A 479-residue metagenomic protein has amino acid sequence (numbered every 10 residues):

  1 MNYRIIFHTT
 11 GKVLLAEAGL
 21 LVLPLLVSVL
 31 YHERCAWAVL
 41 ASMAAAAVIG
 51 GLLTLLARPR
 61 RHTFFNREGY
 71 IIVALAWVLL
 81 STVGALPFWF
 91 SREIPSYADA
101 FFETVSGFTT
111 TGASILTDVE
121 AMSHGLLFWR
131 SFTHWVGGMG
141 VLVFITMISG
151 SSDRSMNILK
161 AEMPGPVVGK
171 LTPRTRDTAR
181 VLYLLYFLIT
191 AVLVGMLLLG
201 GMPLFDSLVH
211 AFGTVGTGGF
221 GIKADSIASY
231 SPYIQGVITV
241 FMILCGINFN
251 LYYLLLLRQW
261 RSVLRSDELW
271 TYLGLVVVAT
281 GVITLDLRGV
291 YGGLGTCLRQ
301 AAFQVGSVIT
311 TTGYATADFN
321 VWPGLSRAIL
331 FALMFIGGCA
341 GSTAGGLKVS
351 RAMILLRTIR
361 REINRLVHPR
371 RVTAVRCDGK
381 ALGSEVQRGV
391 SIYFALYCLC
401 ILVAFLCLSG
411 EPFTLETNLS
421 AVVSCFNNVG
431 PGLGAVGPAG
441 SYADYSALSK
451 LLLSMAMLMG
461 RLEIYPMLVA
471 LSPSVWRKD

Functional and structural regions predicted by a protein language model:
M1-D479: Membrane-proximal intracellular helices of multi-pass ion channels
